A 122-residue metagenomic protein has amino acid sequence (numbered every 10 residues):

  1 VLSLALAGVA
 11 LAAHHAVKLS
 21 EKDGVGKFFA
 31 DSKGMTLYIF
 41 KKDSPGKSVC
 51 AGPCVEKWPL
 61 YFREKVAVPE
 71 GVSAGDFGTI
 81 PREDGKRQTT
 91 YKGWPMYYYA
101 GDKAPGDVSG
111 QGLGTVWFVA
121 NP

Functional and structural regions predicted by a protein language model:
V1-G8: Bacterial N-terminal signal peptides
L11-P122: Compact beta-sheet-dominated domain cores in extracellular/mature segments
